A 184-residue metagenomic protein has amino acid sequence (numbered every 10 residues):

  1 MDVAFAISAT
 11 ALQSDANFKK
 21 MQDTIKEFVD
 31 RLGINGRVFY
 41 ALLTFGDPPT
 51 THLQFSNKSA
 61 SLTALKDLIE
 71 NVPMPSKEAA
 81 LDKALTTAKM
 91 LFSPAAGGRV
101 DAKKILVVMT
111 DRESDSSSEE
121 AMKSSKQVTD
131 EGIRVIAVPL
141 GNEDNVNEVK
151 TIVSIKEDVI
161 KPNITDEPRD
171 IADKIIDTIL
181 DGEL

Functional and structural regions predicted by a protein language model:
M1-K58, L106-M109, I136-L140, D144: Von Willebrand factor
N17-K19, P75-S76, N163-I164: Extracytoplasmic Gram-positive cell-surface binding/anchoring modules and repeats
K26-I34, E70-M74, K89-G97, K126-D130 (+3 more regions): Sec-exported extracytoplasmic/periplasmic mature domains
A41, A84-T87, S125: Glycine-centered structural positions embedded in regular secondary structure
P48-K104, S114-E120, A137-E148, D170 (+1 more regions): Von Willebrand factor
A64-K66, E120-I136, G141-L184: Von Willebrand factor A/integrin I-like adhesion domains
M109-T110, N163: Small/polar loops that bind or transfer phosphate-bearing groups
